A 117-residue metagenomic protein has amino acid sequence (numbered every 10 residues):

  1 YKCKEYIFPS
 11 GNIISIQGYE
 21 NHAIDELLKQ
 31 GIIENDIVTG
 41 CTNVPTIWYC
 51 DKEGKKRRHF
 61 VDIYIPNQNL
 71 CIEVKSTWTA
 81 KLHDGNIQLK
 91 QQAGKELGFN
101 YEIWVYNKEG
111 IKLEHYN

Functional and structural regions predicted by a protein language model:
Y1-N117: Nucleic-acid endo/exonuclease domains
